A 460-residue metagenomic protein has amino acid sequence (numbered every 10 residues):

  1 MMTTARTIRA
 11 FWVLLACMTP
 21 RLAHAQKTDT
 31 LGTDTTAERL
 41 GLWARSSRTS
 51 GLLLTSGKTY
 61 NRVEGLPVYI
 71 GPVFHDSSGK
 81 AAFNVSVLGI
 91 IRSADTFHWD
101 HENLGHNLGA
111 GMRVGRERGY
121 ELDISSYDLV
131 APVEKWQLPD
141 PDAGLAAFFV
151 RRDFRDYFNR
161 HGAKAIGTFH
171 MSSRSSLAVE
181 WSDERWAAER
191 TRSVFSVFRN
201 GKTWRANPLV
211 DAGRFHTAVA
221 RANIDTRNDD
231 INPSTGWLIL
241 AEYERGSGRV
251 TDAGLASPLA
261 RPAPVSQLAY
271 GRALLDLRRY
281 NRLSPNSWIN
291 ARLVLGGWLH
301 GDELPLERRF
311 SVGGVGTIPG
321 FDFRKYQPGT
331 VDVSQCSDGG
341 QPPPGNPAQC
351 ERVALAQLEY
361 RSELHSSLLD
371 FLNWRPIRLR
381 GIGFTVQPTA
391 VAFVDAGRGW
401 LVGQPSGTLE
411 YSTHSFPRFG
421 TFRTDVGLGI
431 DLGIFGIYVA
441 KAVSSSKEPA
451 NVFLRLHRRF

Functional and structural regions predicted by a protein language model:
M2-W12: Bacterial N-terminal signal peptides that target proteins for export
Q26-E102, L108, S126, W136 (+8 more regions): Outer-membrane beta-barrel initiation region
S46, W99, L122-I166, N200-G383 (+2 more regions): C-terminal outer-membrane beta-barrel translocator/porin domains of Gram-negative envelope proteins and their
R48-Y60, G71, K80-M112, I124 (+8 more regions): Transmembrane beta-strand segments that form the barrel wall of outer-membrane beta-barrel proteins
D76-G79, V114-R118, F169-S173, T226-N228 (+5 more regions): Outer-membrane beta-barrel strand-turn architecture
V219-A222, G427-L428, L432-I434, E448-F460: Outer-membrane beta-barrel "beta-signal"
